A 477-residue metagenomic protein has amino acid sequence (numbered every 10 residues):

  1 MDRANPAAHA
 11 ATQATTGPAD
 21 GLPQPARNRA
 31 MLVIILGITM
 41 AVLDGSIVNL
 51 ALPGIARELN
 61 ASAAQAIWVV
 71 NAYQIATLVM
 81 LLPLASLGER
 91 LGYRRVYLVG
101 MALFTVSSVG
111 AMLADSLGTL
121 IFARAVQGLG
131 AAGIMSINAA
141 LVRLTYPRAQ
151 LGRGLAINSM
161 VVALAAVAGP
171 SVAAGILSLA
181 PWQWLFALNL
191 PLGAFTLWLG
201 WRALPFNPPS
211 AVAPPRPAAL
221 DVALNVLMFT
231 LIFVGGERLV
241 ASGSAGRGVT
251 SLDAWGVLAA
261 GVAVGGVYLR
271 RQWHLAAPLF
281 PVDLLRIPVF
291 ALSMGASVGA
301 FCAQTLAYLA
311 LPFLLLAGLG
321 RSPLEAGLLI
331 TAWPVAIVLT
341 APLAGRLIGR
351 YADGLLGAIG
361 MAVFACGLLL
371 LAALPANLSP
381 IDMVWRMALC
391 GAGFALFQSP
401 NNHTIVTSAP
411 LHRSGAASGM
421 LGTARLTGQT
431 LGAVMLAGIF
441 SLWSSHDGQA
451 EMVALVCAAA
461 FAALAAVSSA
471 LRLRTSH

Functional and structural regions predicted by a protein language model:
D2-R202, T340, I359-A365, L369-A372 (+3 more regions): Transmembrane-helix bundle of Major Facilitator Superfamily
G21-P25, A61-A64, R95, D115 (+7 more regions): Juxtamembrane loop-transmembrane helix junctions in multi-pass integral membrane proteins, especially the extracellular
N28-L50, L59, A63, V69 (+5 more regions): 12-transmembrane solute porter fold
V79, G133, L227-T230, L306 (+1 more regions): Residue-level signal for the membrane-embedded core of alpha-helical transmembrane segments, especially mid-helix
L151-V161, P214-L224, R286, A352-M361: Cytoplasmic-side transmembrane-helix entry/capping segments in multi-pass membrane proteins
S178-G295, S322, L329, A454 (+1 more regions): Hydrophobic transmembrane-helix bundles of small-molecule transporters
